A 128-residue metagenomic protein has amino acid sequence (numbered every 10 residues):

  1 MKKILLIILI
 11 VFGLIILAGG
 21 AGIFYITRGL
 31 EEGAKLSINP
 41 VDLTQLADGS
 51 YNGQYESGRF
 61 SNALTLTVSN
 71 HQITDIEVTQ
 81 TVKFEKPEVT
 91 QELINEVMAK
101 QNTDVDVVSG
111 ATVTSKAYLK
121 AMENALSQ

Functional and structural regions predicted by a protein language model:
M1-A63, T67-Q128: Intrinsically disordered terminal and processing segments
